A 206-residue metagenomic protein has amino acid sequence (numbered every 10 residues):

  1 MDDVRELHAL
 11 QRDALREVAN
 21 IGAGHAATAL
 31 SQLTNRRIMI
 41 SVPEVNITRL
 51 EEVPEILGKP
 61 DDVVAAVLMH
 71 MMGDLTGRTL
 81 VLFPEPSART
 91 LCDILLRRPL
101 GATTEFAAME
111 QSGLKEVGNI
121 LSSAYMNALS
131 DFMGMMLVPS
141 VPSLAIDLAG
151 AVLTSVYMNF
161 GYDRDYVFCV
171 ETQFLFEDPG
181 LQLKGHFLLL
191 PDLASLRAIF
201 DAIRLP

Functional and structural regions predicted by a protein language model:
D2-P206: Composition-driven recognition of glycine/serine/threonine/acidic- and proline-rich low-complexity segments and repeats
